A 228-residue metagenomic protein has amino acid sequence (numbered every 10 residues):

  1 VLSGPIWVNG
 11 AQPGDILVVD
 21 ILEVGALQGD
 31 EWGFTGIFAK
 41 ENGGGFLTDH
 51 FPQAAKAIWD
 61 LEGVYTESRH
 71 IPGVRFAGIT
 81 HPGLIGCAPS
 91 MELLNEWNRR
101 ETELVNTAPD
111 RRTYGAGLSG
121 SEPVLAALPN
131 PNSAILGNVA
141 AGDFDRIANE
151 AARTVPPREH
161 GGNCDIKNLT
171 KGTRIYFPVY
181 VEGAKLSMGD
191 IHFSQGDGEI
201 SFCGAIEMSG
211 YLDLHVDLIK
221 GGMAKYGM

Functional and structural regions predicted by a protein language model:
L2-S3, P156-G161, Q195: Short, glycine/acidic-rich beta->alpha junctions
L2-W7, D165: Short, conserved secondary-structure segments in the cores of folded domains
S3, V24-T35, G183-F193: Short, Lys/Arg- and Gly-enriched loop/turn segments at beta-strand edges
A11-G14, G172: Loop/turn positions that initiate beta-strands
I16-V19, F177: A generic structural signal for residues embedded in beta-strands
E23-T170, Y176: Intrinsically disordered, low-complexity linker/loop segments enriched in Gly/Pro and charged/polar residues
G161, T170-F177, V181-G183, F193-G204 (+1 more regions): Long, histidine/aromatic-enriched segments associated with O2/redox biology
S201-M228: Charged, often glycine-enriched C-terminal and inter-domain segments that act as flexible interaction/assembly
